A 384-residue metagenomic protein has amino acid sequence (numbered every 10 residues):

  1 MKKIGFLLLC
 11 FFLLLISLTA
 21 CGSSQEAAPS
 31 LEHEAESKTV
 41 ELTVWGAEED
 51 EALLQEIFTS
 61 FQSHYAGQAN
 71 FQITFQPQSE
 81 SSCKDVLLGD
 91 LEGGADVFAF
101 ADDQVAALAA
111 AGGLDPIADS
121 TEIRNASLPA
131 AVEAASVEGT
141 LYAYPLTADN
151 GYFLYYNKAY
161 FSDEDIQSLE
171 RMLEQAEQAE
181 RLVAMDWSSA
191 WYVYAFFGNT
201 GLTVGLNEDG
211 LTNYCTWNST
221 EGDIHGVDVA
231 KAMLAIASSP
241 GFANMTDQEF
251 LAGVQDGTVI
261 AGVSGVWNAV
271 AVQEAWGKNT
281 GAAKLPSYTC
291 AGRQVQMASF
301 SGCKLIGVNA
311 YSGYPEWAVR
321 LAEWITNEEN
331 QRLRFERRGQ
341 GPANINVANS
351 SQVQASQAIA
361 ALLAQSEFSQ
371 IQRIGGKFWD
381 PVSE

Functional and structural regions predicted by a protein language model:
L18-Q104: Conserved N-terminal structural module of periplasmic/extracytoplasmic solute-binding proteins
H64-P129, A159, E164, G253 (+3 more regions): Extracytoplasmic "Venus flytrap"/periplasmic binding protein-like
L88-G89, G93-D96, R124-Y156, R181-M185 (+2 more regions): A structural signal for short loop-to-beta-strand junctions that line the ligand-binding cleft of periplasmic/secreted
D102-Y152, E164, E170, A282-L285 (+1 more regions): Hinge/lid segment of periplasmic solute-binding proteins
Y142-L146, Y152, M172-N218, V259: Extracytoplasmic/periplasmic solute-binding protein
T212-T246: Glycine-centered hinge/linker elements that transmit conformational signals in sensory and ligand-binding systems
E274-R338: Extracytoplasmic/periplasmic substrate-recognition and gating elements
F300, Q340-G341, I345-A348, Q357-E384: C-terminal capping/gating helix-and-loop segments adjacent to ligand/active sites or protein-protein/ligand interfaces
